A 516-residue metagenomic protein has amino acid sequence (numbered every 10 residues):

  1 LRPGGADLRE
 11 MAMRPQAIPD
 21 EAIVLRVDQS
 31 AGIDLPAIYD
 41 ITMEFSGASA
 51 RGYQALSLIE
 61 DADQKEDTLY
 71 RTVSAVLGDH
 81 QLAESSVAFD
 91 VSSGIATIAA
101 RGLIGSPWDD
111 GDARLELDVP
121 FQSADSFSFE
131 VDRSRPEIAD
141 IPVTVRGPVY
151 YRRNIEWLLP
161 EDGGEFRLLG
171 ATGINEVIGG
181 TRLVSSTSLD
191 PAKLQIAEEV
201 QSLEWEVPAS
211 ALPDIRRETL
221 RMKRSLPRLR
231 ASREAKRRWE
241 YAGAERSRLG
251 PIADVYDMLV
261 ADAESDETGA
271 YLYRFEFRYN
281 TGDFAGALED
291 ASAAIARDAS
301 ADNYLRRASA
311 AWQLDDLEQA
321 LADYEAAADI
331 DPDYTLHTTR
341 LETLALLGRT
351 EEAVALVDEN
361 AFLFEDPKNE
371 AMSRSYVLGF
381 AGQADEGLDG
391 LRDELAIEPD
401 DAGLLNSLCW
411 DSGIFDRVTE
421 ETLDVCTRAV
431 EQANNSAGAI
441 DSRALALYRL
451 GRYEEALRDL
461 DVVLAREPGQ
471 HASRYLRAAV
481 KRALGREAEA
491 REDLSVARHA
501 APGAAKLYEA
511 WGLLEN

Functional and structural regions predicted by a protein language model:
L1-A263, E267-G269, E276-Y279, S309: A sensor for short, sequence-defined functional sites
D262-A263, A296-R297, D329-I330, F362-L363 (+4 more regions): Structural marker of alpha-solenoid helical repeat scaffolds
G269, D302, T335-L336, N369 (+4 more regions): Start-of-helix register in tetratricopeptide repeats
Y273, R306, T339-R340, S373 (+4 more regions): Canonical tetratricopeptide repeat
E276, S309, E342, Y376 (+3 more regions): Residue-level recognition of tetratricopeptide repeat
N280, Q313-L314, L346-L347, F380 (+3 more regions): Register position in tetratricopeptide repeats
E487-N516: Terminal, low-structured helical/coil segments at or just beyond the last alpha-helical repeat
